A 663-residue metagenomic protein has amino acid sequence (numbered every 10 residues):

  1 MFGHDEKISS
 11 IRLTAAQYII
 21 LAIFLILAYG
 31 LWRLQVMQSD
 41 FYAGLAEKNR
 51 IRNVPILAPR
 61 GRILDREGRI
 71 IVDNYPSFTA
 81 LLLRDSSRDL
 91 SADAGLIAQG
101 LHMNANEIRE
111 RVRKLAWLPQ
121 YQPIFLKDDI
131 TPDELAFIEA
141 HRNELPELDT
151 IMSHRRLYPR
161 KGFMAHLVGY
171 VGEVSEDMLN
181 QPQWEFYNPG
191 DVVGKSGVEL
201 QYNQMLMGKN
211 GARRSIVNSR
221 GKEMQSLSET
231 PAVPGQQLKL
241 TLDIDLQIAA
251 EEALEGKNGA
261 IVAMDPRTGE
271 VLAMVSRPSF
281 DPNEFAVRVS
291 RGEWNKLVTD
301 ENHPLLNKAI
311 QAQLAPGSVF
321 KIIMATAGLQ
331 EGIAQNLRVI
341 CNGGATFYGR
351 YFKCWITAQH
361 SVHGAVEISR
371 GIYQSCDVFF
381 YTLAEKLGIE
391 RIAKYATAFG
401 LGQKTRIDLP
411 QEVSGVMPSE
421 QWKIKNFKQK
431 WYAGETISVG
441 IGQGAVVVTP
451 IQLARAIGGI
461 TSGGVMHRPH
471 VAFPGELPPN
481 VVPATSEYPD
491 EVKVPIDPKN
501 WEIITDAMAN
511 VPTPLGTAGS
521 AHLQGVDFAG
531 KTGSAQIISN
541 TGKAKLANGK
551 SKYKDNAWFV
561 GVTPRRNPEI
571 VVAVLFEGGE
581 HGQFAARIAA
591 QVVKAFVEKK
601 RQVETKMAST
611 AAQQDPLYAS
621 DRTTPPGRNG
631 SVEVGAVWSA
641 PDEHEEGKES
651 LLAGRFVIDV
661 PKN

Functional and structural regions predicted by a protein language model:
M1-R291, E301, Q313, L337 (+10 more regions): Periplasmic/cell-envelope proteins involved in peptidoglycan metabolism and beta-lactam response
V217-L227, R267-V319, I323-V574, G630-D642 (+1 more regions): Beta-lactam-recognizing serine transpeptidase/beta-lactamase-like catalytic domain environment
S486, A611, T624-P625: N-terminal compositionally biased, intrinsically disordered segments and leader/signal-like regions
